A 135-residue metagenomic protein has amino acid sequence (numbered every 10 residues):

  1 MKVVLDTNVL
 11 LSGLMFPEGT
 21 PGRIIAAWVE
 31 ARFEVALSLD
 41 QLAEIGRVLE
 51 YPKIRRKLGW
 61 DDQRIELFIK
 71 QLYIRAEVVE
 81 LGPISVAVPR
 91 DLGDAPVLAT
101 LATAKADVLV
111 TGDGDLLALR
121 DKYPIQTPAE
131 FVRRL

Functional and structural regions predicted by a protein language model:
M1-L37: Short, well-structured N-terminal submotif of metal-dependent ribonuclease cores
N8, L39, D62, D113-G114 (+1 more regions): Alpha-helix N-cap/helix-start capping motif
L10, L42, I54, L116-L117 (+1 more regions): A generic structural signal for short hydrophobic patches within well-formed alpha-helices
G13-L14, V48, K57, L119 (+1 more regions): Residues that scaffold the ATP/ADP-binding catalytic core of kinase and kinase-like folds
G19, A36, W60-Q63, V88 (+2 more regions): Residues at secondary-structure transition points
A27-I84: PIN-domain endoribonuclease scaffold, especially VapC-family toxins
Y73-V108: Active-site neighborhoods of divalent-metal-dependent phosphate/nucleic-acid chemistry enzymes
A95, A102-V110, G114-L135: Acidic, PIN/NYN-like endoribonuclease modules and their adjacent C-terminal/linker elements
